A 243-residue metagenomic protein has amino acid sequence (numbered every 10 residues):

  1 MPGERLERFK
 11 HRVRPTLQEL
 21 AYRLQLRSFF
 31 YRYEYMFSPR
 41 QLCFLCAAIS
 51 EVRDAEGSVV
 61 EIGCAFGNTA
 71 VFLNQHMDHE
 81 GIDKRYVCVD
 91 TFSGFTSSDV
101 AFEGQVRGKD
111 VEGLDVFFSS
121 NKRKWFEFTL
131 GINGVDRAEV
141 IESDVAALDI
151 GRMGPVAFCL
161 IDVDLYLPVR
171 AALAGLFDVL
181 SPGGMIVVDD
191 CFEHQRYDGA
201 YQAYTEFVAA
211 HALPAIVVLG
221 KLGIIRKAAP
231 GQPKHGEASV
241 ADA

Functional and structural regions predicted by a protein language model:
M1-V187, C191-A243: A short alpha-helical cap/connector motif
